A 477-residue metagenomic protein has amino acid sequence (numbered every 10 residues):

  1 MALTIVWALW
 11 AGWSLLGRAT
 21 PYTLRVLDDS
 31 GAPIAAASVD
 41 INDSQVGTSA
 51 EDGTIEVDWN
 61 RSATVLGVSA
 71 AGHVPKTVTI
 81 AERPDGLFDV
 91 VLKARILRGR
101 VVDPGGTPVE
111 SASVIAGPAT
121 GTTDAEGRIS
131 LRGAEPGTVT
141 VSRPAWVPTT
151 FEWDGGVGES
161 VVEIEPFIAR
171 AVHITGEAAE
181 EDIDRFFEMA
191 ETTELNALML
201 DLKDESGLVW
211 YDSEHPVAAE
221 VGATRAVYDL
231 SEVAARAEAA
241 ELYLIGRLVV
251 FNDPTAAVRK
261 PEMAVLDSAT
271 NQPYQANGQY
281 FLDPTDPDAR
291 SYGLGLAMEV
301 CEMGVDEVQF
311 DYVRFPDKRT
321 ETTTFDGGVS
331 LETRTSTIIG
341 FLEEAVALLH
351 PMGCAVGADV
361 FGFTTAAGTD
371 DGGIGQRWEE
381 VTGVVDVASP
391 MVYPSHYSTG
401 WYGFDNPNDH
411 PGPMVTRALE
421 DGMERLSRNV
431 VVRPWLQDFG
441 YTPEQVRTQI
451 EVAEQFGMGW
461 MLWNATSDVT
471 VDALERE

Functional and structural regions predicted by a protein language model:
G12-L16, K76-A94, E152-I168: Extracellular beta-sheet/turn segments enriched in Thr/Pro/Gly and aliphatic residues
L24-A35, R98-S111: Structural motif
P33, S44-E56, I80, P108-E110 (+1 more regions): Short, acidic Ser/Thr/Gly-rich low-complexity loop/linker segments typical of extracellular and cell-surface proteins
V65-T79, T140-E152: A short, solvent-exposed loop/turn motif at the edges and junctions of modular extracellular/periplasmic domains
F167-E181, G246, F251-E299: Active-site-adjacent "subsite" loops/lids of carbohydrate-active enzymes
D184-G207, E302-E307, V384-V387, F456-W460: Catalytic domains of carbohydrate-active enzymes, especially glycoside hydrolases
Y243-D253, Q309, R334-G375, N429-Y441: Aromatic-lined carbohydrate-recognition surfaces of secreted/lumenal glycan-active proteins
V385-T399, P411-E477: Substrate-binding cleft of secreted/luminal carbohydrate-active enzymes
